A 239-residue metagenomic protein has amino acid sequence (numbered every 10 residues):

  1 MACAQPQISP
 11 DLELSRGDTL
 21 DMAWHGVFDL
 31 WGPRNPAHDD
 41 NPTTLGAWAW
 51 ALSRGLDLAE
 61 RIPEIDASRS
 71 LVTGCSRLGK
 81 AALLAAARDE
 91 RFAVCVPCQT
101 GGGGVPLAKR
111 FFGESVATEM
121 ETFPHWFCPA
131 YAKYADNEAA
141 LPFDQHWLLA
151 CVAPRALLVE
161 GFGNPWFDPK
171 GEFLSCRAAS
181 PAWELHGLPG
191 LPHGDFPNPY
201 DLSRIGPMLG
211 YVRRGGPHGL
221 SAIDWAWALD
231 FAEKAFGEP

Functional and structural regions predicted by a protein language model:
M1-S53, E60-R61, G104, A108-R110: Cap/lid segment of the alpha/beta-hydrolase catalytic domain
P6, T73-C75, P97-T100, E160-F162 (+1 more regions): Generic beta-strand/beta-sheet core signal
W31-G32, V94-L148, G171-G194: Mobile cap/lid helix-loop segments that gate and shape the active-site cleft of serine hydrolases
D39-A47, V72-T73, R77, L83 (+3 more regions): Alpha-helix capping and helix-loop boundary segments enriched in small/acidic/polar residues
S53-E114, T122, P129, N137: Primarily recognizes the serine-hydrolase "nucleophile elbow" in alpha/beta-hydrolase and SGNH/GDSL folds
C151-L157, I205-L209: Short, proline-enriched alpha-helix->beta-strand connector loops that line the catalytic pocket of alpha/beta-hydrolase
A153-P169, R214-G216: Conserved strand-to-loop "acid loop" that flanks and positions the catalytic carboxylate
R177-S180, L185-P239: C-terminal catalytic histidine-bearing segment of alpha/beta-hydrolase fold enzymes
